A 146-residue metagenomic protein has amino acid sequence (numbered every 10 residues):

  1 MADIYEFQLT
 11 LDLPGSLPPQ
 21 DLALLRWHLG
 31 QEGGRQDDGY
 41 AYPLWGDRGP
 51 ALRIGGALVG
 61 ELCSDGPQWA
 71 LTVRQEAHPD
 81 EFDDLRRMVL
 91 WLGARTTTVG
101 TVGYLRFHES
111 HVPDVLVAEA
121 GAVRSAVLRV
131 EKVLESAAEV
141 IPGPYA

Functional and structural regions predicted by a protein language model:
M1-G33, A146: Short, extreme N-terminal segment that most often corresponds to the first beta-strand
W27, G39-A146: Charged interaction segments
